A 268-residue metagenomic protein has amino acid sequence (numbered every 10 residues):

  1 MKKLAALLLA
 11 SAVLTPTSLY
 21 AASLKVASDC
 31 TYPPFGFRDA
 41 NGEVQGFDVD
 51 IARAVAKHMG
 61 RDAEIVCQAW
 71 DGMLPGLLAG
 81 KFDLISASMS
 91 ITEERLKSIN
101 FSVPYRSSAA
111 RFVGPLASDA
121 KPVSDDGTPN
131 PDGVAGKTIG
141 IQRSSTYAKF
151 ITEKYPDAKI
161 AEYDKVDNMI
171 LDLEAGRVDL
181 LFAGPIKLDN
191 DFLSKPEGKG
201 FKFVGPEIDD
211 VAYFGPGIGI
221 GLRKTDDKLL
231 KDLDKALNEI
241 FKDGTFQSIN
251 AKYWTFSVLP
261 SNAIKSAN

Functional and structural regions predicted by a protein language model:
T15-S23: Sec/Tat signal peptide C-region and signal peptidase I cleavage site
A22-M89, K97, D243, K252-F256: Extracytoplasmic small-molecule ligand-binding "clamshell" domains of the periplasmic binding protein/Venus flytrap
R38, A52-G60, G127-A135, S144-K165 (+3 more regions): Ligand-binding cleft/hinge of the Venus flytrap
V49-D50, E64-P75, D126-G127, A161-A175: Short helix-initiation/N-cap motifs at beta->coil->alpha
D50-H58, A117-D125, K137-T138, S145 (+1 more regions): Extended ligand-binding regions for polar small-molecule ligands
R61, S90, K97, S102-T152: A conserved helix-loop-strand patch within extracytoplasmic ligand-binding domains of the periplasmic binding
G72-P75, S88-K97, T152-E153, D179-F214: A ligand-binding cleft/hinge motif common to bilobed small-molecule-binding domains
S107-R111, L193-D234, F256-N268: Periplasmic-binding protein-like
